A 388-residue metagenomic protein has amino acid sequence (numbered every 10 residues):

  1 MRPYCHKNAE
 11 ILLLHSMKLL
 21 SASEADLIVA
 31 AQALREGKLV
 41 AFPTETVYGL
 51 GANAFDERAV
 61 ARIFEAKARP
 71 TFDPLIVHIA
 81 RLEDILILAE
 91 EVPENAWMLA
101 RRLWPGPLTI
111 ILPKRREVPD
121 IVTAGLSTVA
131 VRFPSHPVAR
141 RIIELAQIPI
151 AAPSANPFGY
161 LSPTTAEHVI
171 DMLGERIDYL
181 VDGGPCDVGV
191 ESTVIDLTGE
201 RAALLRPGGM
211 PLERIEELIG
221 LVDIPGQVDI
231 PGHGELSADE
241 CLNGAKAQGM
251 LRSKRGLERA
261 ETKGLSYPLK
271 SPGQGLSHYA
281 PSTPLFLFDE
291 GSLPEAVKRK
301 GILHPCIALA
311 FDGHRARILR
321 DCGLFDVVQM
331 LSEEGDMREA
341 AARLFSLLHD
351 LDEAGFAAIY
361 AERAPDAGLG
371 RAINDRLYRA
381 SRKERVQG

Functional and structural regions predicted by a protein language model:
M1-E10: Extreme N-terminal basic, low-complexity initiation segments that serve as generic localization/processing leaders
A9-N243, G249-G388: Active-site-adjacent structural elements in enzyme catalytic cores
